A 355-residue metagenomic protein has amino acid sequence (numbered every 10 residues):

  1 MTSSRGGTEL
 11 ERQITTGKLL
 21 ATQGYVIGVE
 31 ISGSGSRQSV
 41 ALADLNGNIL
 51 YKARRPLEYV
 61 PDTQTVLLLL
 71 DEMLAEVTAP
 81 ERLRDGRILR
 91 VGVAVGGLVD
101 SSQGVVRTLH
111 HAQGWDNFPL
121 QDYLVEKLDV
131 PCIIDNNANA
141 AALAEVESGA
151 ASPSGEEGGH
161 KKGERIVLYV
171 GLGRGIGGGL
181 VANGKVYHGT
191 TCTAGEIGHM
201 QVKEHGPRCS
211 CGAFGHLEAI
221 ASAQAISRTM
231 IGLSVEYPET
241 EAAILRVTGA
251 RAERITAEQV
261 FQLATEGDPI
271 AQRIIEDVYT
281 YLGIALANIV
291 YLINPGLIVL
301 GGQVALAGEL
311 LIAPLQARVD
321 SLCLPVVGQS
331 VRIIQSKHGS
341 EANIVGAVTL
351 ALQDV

Functional and structural regions predicted by a protein language model:
M1-L89, S102-Q103, E126-V130, S148-G163 (+2 more regions): ATP-binding/phosphotransfer module of carbohydrate and carboxylate kinases, centering on a glycine-rich
E30, G92-G96, Y169-G175, G179-V181: Short beta-strand segments
P56-Y59, G114-W115, T193-E196: A short acidic/small-residue loop/turn micro-motif
V106-G114: A charged helix-plus-loop insertion that forms the helical arch/lid used to bind and gate nucleic-acid substrates
C132-A138, L180: General beta-strand structural signal in soluble alpha/beta enzymes
N137, G173, A347: Active-site glycine-centered loops adjacent to acidic/histidine catalytic or metal-binding residues that shape
